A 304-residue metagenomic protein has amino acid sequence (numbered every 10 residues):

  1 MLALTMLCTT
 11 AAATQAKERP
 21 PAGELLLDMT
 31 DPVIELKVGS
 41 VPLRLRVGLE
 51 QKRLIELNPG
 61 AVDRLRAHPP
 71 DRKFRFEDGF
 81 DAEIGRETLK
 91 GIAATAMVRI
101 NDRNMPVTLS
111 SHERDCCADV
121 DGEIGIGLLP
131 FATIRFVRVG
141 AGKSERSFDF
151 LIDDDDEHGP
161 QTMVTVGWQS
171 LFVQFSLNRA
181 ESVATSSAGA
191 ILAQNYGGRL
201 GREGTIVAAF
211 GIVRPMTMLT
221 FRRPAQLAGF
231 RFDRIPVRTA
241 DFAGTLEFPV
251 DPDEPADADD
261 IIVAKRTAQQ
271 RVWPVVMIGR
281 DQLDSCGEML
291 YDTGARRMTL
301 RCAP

Functional and structural regions predicted by a protein language model:
M1-T9: Bacterial N-terminal signal peptides
A13-P304: Pepsin/retropepsin-fold aspartyl endopeptidases
